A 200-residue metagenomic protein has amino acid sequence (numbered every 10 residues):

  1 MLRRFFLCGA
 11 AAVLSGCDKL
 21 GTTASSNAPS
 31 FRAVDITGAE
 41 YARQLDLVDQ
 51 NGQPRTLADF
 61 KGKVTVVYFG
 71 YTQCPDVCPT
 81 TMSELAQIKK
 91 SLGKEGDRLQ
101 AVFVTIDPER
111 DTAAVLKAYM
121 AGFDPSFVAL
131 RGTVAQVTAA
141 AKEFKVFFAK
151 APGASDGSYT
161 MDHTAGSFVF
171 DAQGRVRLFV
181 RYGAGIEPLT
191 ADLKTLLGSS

Functional and structural regions predicted by a protein language model:
M1-Q44, V48, L196-S200: N-terminal targeting signals for export/organelle localization
G16, G62-K63, G183-I186: A short acidic/small-residue loop/turn micro-motif
A42-R43, T65, T164-G166: Short loop/turn microsegments at loop-to-beta-strand junctions
L45-T65: A short beta-strand-turn-helix
A58-P79, L85: Short active-site neighborhood of thiol/selenol oxidoreductases, capturing the structured segment around
V64, Y71, K89-G96, F123 (+5 more regions): Sec/Tat-exported extracytoplasmic proteins
T80-A140: Structural microenvironment flanking redox-active thiols in thiol-disulfide oxidoreductases
Q136-D192: Thiol/disulfide oxidoreductase modules built on the thioredoxin-like
